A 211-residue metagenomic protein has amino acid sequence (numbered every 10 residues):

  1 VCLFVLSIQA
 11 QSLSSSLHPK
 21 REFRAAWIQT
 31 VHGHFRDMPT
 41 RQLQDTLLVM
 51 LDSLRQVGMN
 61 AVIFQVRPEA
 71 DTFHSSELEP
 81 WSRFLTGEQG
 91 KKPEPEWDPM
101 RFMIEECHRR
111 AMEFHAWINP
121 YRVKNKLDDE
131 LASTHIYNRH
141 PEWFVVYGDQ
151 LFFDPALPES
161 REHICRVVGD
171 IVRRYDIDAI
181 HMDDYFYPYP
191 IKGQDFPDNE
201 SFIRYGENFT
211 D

Functional and structural regions predicted by a protein language model:
V1-S7: Bacterial N-terminal signal peptides
A10-F64: Mature N-terminal, pre-catalytic/accessory segment of carbohydrate-active enzymes
R21-F23, W27-Q29, G33-D45, E105 (+2 more regions): Active-site-adjacent "subsite" loops/lids of carbohydrate-active enzymes
V31-G33, E69, Y187: Short connector loops/turns at beta-strand edges and beta->alpha or beta->beta junctions
D37-M38, V66, F73-E77, N119 (+3 more regions): Short, solvent-exposed loop/turn and secondary-structure capping segments
M38-V57, F84-R110, E162-H163: Aromatic- and glycine-enriched glycan-recognition loops and surfaces that form the carbohydrate-binding subsites
S53, N60, R67, R110 (+2 more regions): Polysaccharide-binding and catalytic clefts of secreted carbohydrate-active enzymes
M59-P95: Aromatic-lined carbohydrate-binding/catalytic grooves of carbohydrate-active enzymes
